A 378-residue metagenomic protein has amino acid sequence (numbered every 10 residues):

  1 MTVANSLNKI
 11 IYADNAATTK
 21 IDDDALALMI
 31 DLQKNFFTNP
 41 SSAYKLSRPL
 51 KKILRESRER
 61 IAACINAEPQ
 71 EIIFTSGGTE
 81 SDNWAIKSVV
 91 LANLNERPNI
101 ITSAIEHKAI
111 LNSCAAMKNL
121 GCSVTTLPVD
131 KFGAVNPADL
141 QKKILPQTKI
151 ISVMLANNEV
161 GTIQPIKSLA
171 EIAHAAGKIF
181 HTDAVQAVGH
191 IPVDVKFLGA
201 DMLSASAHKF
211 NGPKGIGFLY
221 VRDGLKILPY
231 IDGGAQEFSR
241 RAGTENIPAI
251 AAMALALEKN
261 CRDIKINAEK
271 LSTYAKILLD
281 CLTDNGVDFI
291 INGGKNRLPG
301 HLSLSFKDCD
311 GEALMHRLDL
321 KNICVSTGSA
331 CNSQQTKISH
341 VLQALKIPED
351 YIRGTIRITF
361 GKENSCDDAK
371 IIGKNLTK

Functional and structural regions predicted by a protein language model:
M1-K378: Pyridoxal 5′-phosphate
